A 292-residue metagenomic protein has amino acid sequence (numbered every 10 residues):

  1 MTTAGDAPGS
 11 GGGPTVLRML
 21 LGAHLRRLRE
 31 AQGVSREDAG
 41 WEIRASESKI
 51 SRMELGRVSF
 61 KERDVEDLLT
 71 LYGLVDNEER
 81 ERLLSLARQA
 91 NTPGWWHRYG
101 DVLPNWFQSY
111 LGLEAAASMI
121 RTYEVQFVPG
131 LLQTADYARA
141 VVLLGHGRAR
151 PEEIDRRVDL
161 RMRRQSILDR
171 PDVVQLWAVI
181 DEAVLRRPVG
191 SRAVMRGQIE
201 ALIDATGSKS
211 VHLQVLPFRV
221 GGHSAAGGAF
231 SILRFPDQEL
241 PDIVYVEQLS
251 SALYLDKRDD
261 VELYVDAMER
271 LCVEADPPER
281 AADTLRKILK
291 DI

Functional and structural regions predicted by a protein language model:
T2-A23, R27, R36-W41, L55 (+5 more regions): Interdomain hinge/linker segments and adjacent boundary elements that couple functional modules
L20, A31, D159, A193-G197: Residue-level recognition of alpha-helix initiation/capping sites
Q32-S51: Short alpha-helical DNA-recognition segment
R44, E62-E66, I243-E247: Short acidic (Asp/Glu) and glycine-rich catalytic loops that position anionic groups and cofactors
K49-E54, L249, L253: A ubiquitous short alpha-helical element
D172, V179, V189-I292: C-terminal regulatory/effector modules of DNA-binding transcriptional regulators
